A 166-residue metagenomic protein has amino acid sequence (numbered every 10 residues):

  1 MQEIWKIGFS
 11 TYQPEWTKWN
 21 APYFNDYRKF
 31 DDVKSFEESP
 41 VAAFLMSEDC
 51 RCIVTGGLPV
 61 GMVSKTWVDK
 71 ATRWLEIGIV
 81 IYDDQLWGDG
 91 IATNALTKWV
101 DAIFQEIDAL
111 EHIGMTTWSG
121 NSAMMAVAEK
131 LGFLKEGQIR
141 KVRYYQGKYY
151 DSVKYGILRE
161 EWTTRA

Functional and structural regions predicted by a protein language model:
M1-I7, T11, C50-A166: Acyl-donor (CoA/ACP) binding surface of acyl/acetyltransferases
Q13-E38: Conserved GNAT-fold acetyl-CoA-binding loop/helix
V41-M46: Soluble sensory domains of the PAS superfamily and closely related sensory modules
